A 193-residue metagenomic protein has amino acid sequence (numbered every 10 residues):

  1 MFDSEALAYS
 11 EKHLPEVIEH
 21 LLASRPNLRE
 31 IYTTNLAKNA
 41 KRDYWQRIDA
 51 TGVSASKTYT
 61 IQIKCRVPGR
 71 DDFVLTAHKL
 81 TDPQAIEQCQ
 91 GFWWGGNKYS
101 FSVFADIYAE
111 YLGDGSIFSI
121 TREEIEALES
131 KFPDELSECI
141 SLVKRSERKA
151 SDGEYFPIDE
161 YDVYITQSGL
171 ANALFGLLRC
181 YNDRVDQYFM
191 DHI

Functional and structural regions predicted by a protein language model:
M1-I193: Nucleic-acid endonuclease domains
